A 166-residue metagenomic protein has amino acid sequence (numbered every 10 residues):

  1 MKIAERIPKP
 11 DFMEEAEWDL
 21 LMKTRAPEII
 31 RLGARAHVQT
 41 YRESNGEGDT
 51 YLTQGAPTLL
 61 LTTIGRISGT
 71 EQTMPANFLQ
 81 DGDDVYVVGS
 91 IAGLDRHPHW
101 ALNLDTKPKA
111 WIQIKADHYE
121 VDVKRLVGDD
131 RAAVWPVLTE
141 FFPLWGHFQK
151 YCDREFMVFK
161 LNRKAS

Functional and structural regions predicted by a protein language model:
K2, P8-L21, I91-L144, Y151-R154 (+1 more regions): Short, structured beta-strand-loop surface elements
K23-R66: Short, conserved active-site entrance elements at the starts or edges of catalytic domains
G48-D49, W145-Q149: Short helix-to-loop capping/linker segments positioned immediately adjacent to catalytic or ligand/cofactor-binding
Q54-G55, Q149-D153: Short coil/turn segments at secondary-structure boundaries
G55-A92: Short beta-strand segments
L59, M157-F159: Short beta-strand micro-motifs in enzyme catalytic cores
D81-D83, D117, S166: Short strand-connecting beta-turns/loops that link adjacent beta-strands
